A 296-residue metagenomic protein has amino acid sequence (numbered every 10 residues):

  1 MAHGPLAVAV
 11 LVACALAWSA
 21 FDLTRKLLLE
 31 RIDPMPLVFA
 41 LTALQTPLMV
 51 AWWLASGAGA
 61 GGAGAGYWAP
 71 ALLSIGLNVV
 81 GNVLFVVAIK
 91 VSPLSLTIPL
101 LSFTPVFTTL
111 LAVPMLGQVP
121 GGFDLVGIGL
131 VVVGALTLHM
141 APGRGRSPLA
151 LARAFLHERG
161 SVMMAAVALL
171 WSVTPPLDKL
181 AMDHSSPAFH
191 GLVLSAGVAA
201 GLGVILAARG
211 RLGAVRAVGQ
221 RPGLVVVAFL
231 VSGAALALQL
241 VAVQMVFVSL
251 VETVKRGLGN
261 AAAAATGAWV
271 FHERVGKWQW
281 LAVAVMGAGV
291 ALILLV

Functional and structural regions predicted by a protein language model:
M1-G76, N82-S92, M140-M163, A196-M245 (+3 more regions): Membrane-interface interhelical linkers
A13, A40, L73, L100-F103 (+5 more regions): Hydrophobic core positions of alpha-helical segments in small-molecule transporters and transporter systems
A17, F21, L77-L84, T104-L111 (+4 more regions): Membrane-embedded alpha-helical core segments of multi-pass
L37-V38, H190-G191, V251: Juxtamembrane helix-start motifs in multi-pass secondary transporters
A43-M49, L100-P114, G197-G201, A235-L236 (+3 more regions): Alpha-helical transmembrane segments of compact multi-pass small-molecule transporters, enriched in specific families
L44, L110-V113, F123-G143, W278-V296: Hydrophobic transmembrane alpha-helices of multi-pass small-molecule transport proteins
M49-G59, T108-F123, A166-D183, V231-V248 (+1 more regions): Hydrophobic alpha-helical transmembrane segments in multi-pass integral membrane proteins
F85, T104-V126, L136, I205 (+1 more regions): C-terminal transmembrane-helix exit sites in multi-pass transporters
